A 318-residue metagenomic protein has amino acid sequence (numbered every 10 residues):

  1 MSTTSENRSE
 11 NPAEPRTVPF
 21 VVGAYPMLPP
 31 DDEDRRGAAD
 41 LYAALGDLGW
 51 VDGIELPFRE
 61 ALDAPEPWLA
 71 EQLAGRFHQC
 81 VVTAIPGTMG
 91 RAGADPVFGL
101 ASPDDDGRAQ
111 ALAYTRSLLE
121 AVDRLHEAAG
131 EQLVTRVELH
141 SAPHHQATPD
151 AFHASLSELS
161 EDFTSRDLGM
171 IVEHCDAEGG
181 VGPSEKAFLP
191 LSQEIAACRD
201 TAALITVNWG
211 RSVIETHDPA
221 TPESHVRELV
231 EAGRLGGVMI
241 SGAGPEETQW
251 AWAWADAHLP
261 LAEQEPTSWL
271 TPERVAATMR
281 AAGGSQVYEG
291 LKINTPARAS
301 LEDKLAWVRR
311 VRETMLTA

Functional and structural regions predicted by a protein language model:
S2-L100, D105-S117, N208: N-terminal pre-domain/capping segments
S2-R8, P12, R116-A128, A154-S155 (+2 more regions): Histidine-acidic metal/acid-base catalytic patches
T3, V22-I54, F152-M170, L191-S192 (+7 more regions): A structural signal for the main folded, soluble domain(s) of proteins
R8, P96-D200, K304-R312: Active-site acidic/histidine proton-transfer and metal-coordination neighborhood in alpha/beta enzyme cores
P12-R16, A39-W50, D63-G87, E120-Q132 (+4 more regions): Acidic (Asp/Glu)-rich catalytic clusters
A24-P26, L56-E60, C80-G87, L139-P143 (+4 more regions): A cross-domain feature marking catalytic cores of carbohydrate-active enzymes and several ubiquitous metabolic/repair
L28-R36, E55-L69, H145-P149, E178-F188 (+4 more regions): Acidic-and-aromatic substrate-binding clefts and catalytic sites of carbohydrate-active enzymes
M89-P96, G179-G180, E247-A251: Short acidic/His/Gly/Ser-rich catalytic and metal-binding motifs that mark active-site loops of diverse hydrolases
